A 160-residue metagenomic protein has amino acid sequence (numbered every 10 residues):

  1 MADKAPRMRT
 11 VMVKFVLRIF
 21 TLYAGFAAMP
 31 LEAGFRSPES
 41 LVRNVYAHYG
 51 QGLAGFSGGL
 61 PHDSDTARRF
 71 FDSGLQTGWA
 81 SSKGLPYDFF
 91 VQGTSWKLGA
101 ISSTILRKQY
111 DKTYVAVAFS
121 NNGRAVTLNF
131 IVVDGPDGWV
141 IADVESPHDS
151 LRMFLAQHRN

Functional and structural regions predicted by a protein language model:
M1-V13: N-terminal secretory signal peptides that target proteins for export/translocation
K14-A27: Bacterial N-terminal signal peptides
M29-A33: Sec/Tat signal peptide C-region and signal peptidase I cleavage site
R36-A54: Short, aromatic-enriched amphipathic alpha-helices that serve as compact interaction elements
G50-A54, G58-A80: Short, solvent-exposed secondary-structure junction/capping segments
R68-R124: Surface-exposed, charged secondary-structure patches
K108-K112, A116, N122-A125, D143-N160: Low-complexity, intrinsically disordered terminal/linker segments enriched in charged and Gly/Pro repeats
L128-V133: Hydrophobic/aromatic beta-strand elements that line small-molecule binding cavities or substrate pockets in beta-rich
